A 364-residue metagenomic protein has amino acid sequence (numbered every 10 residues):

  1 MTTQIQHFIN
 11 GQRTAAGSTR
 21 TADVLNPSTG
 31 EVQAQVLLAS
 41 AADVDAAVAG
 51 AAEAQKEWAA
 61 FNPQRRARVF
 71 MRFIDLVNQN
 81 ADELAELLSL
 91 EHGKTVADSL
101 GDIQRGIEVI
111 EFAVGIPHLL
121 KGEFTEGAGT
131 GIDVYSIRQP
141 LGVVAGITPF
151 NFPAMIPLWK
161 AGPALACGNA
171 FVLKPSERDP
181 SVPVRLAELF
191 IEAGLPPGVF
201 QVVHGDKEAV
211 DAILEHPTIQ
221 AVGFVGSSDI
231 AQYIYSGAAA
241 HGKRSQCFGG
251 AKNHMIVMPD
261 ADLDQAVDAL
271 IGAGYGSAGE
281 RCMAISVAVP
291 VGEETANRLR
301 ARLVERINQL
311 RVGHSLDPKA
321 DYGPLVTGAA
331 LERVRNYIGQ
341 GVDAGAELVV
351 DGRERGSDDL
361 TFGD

Functional and structural regions predicted by a protein language model:
M1-Q35, R68, R72, G122-T148 (+4 more regions): Terminal low-complexity tails and localization/encapsulation signals of metabolic enzymes
G30, R66, L88, I110 (+7 more regions): Residue-level signal for inorganic ion chemistry
E31-L120, G131: Glycine-rich loop-to-alpha-helix module at the N-terminal edge of alpha/beta enzyme cores
D45-V48, A67-I74, A85, I103 (+10 more regions): Hydrophobic face of alpha-helices
L87-K94, F124-T130, G250, D317-G323: Short linear capping/connector segments at secondary-structure termini
G122-Q265: Rossmann-like NAD(P) dinucleotide-binding subdomain of oxidoreductase/dehydrogenase enzymes
D229-D364: ALDH superfamily catalytic-core signature
